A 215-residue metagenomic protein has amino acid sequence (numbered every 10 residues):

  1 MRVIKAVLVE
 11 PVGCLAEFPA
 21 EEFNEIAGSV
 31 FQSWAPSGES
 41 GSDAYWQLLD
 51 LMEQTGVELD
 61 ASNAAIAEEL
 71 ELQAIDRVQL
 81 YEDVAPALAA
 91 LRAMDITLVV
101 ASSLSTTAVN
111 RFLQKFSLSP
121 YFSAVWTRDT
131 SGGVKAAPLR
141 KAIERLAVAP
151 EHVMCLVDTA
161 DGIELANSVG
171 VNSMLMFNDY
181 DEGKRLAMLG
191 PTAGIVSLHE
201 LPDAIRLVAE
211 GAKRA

Functional and structural regions predicted by a protein language model:
M1-D43: Active-site neighborhood of HAD-like aspartate-dependent phosphohydrolases
R2-V3, K135-I163: Conserved Lys-Pro-Asp/Glu-containing loop-to-beta segment of HAD-superfamily phosphomonoesterases, centered on
M52-A85: Metal-dependent phosphoesterase signature
L72-V100, N110, A136: Short, acidic loop-to-helix structural element flanking the phosphoryl-transfer center in phosphate-processing enzymes
L88-A93, I143, I163-N167: Surface-exposed amphipathic alpha-helices with a cationic face
R92-V99, S103-T130, R145-L146: Substrate-recognition/cap helix-loop segment adjacent to the acidic, metal-dependent catalytic center of Asp-based
S119-S123, A149-P150, T192-I195: Conserved H-loop
M154-V196: Acidic, Mg2+-coordinating phosphoryl-transfer loop and its flanking beta/alpha structural elements, shared across
